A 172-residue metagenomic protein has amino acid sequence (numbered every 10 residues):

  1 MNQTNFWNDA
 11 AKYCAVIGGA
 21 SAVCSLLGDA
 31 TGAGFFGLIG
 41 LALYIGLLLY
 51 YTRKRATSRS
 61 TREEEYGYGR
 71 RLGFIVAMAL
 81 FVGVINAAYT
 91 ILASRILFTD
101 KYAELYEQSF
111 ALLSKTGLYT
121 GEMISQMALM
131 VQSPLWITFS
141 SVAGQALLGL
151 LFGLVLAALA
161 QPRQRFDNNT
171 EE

Functional and structural regions predicted by a protein language model:
M1-T57: Transmembrane alpha-helical insertion/packing segments
M1-W7, Q161-E172: Short, charged juxtamembrane terminal tails flanking transmembrane helices
N8-V16, G73-V82: Alpha-helical transmembrane segments of multi-pass membrane proteins
A20-G28, L47, V82-N86, T90 (+3 more regions): Alpha-helical transmembrane segments of multipass membrane proteins
K54-R71, R95: Membrane-helix interface/capping segments
A77-A103: Hydrophobic alpha-helical membrane-insertion segments
L97-S133: Membrane-interface interhelical loops and short interface/amphipathic helices in multi-pass inner-membrane
L135-Q164: Transmembrane alpha-helical segments in integral membrane proteins
